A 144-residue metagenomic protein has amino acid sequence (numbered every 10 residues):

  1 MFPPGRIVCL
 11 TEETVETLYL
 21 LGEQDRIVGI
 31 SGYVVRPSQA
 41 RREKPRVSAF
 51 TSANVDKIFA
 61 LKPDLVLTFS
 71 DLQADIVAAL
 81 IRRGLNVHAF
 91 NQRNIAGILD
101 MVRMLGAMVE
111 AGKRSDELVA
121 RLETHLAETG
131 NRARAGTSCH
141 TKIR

Functional and structural regions predicted by a protein language model:
M1-R144: N-terminal ligand-binding lobe of clamshell/alpha-beta domains
